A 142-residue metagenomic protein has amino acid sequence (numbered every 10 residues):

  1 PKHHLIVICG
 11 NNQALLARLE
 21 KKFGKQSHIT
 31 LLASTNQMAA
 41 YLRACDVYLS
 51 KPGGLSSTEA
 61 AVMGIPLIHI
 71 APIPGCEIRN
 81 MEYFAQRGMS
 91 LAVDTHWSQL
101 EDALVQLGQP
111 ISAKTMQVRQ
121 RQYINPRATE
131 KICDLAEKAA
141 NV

Functional and structural regions predicted by a protein language model:
P1-C45: Donor-nucleotide binding loops and adjacent catalytic segments primarily of GT-B fold Leloir glycosyltransferases
I8, S50-K51, H69-A71, R87 (+1 more regions): Thr-Gly-centered strand-to-loop micro-motif
Q13, L32-T35, G54, I78 (+1 more regions): Structural motif corresponding to alpha-helix initiation and N-cap regions
M38-R79: A donor-sugar binding/catalytic signature common to diverse glycosyltransferases and related nucleotide-sugar
R79-R87: Active-site-proximal loop->helix
Q86-G88, T95-S112: C-terminal "capping" alpha-helix adjacent to the active site of nucleotide-linked donor transferases in cell-envelope
S112-P126: A short, well-ordered alpha-helix in the C-terminal region of glycosyltransferases
N125-V142: C-terminal alpha-helical cap of glycosyltransferases
